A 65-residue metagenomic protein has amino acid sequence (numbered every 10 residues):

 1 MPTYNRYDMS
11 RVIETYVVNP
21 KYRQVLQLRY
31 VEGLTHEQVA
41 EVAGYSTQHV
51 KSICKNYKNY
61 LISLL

Functional and structural regions predicted by a protein language model:
M1-P20: Amphipathic alpha-helical segment used for protein-protein interaction
V17-E32: Short amphipathic alpha helix immediately N-terminal
Q38-A40: Short alpha-helical "recognition helix" segments of helix-turn-helix
H49: Residues in the helix-turn-helix
I53-N56: Residues within the DNA-recognition helix of helix-turn-helix
K58-L65: Short, Lys/Arg-enriched C-terminal cap helix and immediately downstream tail that follows
